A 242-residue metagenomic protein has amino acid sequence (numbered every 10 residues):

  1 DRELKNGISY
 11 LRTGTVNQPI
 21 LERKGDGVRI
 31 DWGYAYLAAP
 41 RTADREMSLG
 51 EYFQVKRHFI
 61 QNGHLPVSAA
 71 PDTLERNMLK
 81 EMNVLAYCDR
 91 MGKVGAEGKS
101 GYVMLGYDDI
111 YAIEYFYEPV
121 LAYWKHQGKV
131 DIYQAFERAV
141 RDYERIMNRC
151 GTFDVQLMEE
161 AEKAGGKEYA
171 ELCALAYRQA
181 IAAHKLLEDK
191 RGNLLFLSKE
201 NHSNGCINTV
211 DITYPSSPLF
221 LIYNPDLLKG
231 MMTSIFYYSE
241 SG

Functional and structural regions predicted by a protein language model:
D1-N208, P225, K229, F236-Y237: Acidic/polar, glycine-enriched structural segments that form the non-catalytic walls/loops of the carbohydrate-binding
T213-G242: Carboxylate/His-rich catalytic cores and anion/metal-binding grooves
